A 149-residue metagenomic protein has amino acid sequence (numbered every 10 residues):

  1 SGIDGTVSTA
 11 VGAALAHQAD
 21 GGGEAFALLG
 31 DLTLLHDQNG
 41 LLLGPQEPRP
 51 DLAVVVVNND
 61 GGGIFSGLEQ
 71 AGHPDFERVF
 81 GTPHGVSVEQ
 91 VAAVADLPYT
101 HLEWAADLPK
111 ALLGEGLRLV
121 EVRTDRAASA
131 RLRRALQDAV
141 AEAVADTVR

Functional and structural regions predicted by a protein language model:
S1-R149: Thiamine diphosphate
